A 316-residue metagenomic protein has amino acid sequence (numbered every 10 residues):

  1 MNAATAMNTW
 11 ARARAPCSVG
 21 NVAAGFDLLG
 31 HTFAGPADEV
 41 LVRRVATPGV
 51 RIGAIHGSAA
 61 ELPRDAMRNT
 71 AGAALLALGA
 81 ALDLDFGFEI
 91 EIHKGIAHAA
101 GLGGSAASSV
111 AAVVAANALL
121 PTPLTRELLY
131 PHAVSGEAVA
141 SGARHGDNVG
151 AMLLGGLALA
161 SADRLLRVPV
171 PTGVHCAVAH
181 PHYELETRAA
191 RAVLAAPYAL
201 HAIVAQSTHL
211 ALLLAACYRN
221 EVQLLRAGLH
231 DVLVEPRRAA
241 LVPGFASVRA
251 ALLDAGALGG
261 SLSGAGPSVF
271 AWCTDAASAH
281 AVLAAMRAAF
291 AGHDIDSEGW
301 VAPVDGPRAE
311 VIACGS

Functional and structural regions predicted by a protein language model:
M1-A100, V114, A118, T122-L124 (+3 more regions): ATP-binding N-lobe of GHMP and related small-molecule kinases
M67-T70, G104, S108-S109, Q206-H209: Catalytic-loop motifs flanking and including active-site residues across diverse enzymes
H93, R226-H230, L262-S263: Short beta-strands and strand-loop turn motifs
L102-G104, H145: Active-site nucleophile and cofactor-binding loops and adjacent substrate-binding regions of central metabolic enzymes
A106-L120, S263-W272: Short, small-residue alpha-helix embedded
T125-A255, T274-S316: ATP-dependent small-molecule kinase catalytic core of the GHMP/sugar-kinase superfamily and closely related
G259-S263, V301: Short beta-strand
